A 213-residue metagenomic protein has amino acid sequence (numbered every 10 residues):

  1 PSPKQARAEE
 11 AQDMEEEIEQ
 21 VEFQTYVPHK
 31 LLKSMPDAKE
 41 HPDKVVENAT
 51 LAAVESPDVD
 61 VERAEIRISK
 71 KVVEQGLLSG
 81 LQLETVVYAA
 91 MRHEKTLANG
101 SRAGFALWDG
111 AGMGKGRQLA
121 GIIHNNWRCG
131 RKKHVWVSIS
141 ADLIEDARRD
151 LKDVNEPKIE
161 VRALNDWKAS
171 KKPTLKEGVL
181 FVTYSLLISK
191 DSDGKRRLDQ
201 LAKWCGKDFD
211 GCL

Functional and structural regions predicted by a protein language model:
K4-M14, Y26, L31-L77, R102-A106 (+2 more regions): SF2 helicase/translocase NTPase motor core, specifically the RecA-like lobe 1 inter-motif segment between Walker
E16-E19: Short linear sequence motifs
Q75-A103: N-terminal pre-P-loop "Q-motif" helix
T85-E94, I122-I123, R148-R149, D199: Short, well-ordered amphipathic alpha-helices
D109: The Walker A (P-loop) glycine that initiates the GxxxxGKT/S ATP-binding motif of P-loop NTPases
G114-H124: Motif I (Walker A/P-loop) of helicase-class P-loop NTPases
